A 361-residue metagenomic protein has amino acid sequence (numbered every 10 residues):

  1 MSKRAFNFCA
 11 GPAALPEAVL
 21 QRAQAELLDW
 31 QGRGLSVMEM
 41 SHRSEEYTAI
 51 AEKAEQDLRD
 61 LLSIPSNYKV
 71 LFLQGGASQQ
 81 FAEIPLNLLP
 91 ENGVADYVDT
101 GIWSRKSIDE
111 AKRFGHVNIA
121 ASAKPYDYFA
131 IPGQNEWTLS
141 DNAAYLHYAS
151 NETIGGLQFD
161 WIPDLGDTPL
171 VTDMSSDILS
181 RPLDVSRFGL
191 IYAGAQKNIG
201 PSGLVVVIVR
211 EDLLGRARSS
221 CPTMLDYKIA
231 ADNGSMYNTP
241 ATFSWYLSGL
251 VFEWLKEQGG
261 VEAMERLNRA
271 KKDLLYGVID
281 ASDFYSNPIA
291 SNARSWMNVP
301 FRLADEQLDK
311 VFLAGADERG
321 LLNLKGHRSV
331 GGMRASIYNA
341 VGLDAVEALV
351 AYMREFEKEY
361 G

Functional and structural regions predicted by a protein language model:
M1-A5, E318, G331-G361: PLP-dependent enzyme catalytic core of the Aspartate aminotransferase-like
R4-E55: A glycine-/small-polar-enriched, mobile loop at the entrance of the PLP active site in fold-type I
G11, A111, S122-I178: Active-site phosphate-binding strand-loop segment of PLP-dependent enzymes
P16, A195-Y276, A290, E359-G361: Active-site C-terminal subdomain of aminotransferase-like
G34-Q80, N87, I102, E110: Conserved N-terminal alpha-helix of the aminotransferase class I/II PLP-enzyme fold
S78-L146: PLP-dependent aminotransferase-like
V171, V185-Q196, V205: Conserved active-site segment immediately N-terminal to the catalytic lysine that forms the internal aldimine
Y285-A316: Conserved PLP-binding catalytic core of the aspartate aminotransferase-like
